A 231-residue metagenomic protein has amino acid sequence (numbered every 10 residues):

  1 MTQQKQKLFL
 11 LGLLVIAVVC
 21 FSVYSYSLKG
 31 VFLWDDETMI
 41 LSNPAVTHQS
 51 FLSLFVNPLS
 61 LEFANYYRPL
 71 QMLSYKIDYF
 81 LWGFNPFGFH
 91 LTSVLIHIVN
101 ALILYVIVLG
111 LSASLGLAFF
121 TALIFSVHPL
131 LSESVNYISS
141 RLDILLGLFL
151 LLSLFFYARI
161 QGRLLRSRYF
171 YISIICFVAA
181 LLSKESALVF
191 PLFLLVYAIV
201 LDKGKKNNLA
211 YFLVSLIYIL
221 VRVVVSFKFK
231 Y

Functional and structural regions predicted by a protein language model:
M1-Y231: Polytopic membrane enzymes that build or remodel cell-surface glycoconjugates and lipids
